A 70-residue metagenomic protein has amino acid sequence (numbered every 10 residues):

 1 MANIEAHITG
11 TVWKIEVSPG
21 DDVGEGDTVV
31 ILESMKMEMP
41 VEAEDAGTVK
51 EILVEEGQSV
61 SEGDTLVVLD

Functional and structural regions predicted by a protein language model:
M1-T11, I31-E44: Short beta-strand-turn/beta-hairpin segments enriched in glycine/proline and small hydrophobics that form edge-strand
A2-N3, P19, G24, V68: Proteins with a high burden of low-complexity, intrinsically disordered sequence enriched in S/T/G/P/A and R, requiring
I8, K14-S18, D22, E51-V54: Short histidine-centered loop motifs in beta-beta connectors
G24-V41, S61-D70: Short hydrophobic beta/alpha edge segments that flank linear recognition/processing sites
